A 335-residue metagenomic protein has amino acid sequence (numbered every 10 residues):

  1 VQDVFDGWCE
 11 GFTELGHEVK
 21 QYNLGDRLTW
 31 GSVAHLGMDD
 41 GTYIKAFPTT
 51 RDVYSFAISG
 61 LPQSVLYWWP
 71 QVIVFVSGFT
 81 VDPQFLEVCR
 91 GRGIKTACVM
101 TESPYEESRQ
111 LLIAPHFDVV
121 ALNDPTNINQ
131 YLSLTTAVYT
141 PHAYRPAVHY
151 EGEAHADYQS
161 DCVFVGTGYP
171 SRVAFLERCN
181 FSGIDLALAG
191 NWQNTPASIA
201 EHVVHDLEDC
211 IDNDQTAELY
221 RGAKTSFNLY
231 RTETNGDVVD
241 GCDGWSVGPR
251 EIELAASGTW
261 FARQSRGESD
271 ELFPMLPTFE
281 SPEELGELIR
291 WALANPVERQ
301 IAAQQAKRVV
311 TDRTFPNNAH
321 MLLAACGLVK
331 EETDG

Functional and structural regions predicted by a protein language model:
V1, E14, L328-G335: Non-catalytic N-terminal targeting/anchoring module and adjacent flexible stem/linker that precedes the structured
V1-K45, T49-G60, W68-W69, S77-Q84 (+2 more regions): Nucleotide-sugar donor-binding catalytic core of glycosyltransferases
I58, P62, P282, G286 (+1 more regions): Short, amphipathic alpha-helical "lid/cap" segments that border enzyme active or binding sites
V74: N-terminal Rossmann-like NAD(P) cofactor-binding module of classical short-chain dehydrogenase/reductase
V88-S103: Active-site proximal beta-strand in glycosyltransferases
E280-E298: C-terminal "capping" alpha-helix adjacent to the active site of nucleotide-linked donor transferases in cell-envelope
A294-C326: A charged, aromatic-enriched C-terminal amphipathic alpha-helix characteristic of glycosyltransferases across folds
